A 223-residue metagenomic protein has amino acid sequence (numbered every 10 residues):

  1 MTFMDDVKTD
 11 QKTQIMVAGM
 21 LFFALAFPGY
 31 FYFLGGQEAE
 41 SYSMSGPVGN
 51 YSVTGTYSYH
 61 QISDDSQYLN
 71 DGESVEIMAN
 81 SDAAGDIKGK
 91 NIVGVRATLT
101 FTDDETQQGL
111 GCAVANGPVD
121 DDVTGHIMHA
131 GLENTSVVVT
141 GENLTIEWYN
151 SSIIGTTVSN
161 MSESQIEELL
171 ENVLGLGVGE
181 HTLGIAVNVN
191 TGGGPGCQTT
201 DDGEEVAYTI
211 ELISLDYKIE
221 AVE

Functional and structural regions predicted by a protein language model:
M1-S43: Secretory targeting signatures
V7, I92, Y208-I210: Generic hydrophobic, helix-prone segments enriched in Leu/Val/Ile
Y42-H60: Short extracytoplasmic/periplasmic juxtamembrane "stem" segments immediately C-terminal to an N-terminal membrane anchor
V53-G55, Y59, D121, G125 (+2 more regions): Generic structural motif
T54-Q67, G131-T182, G193-P195: Extended, solvent-exposed segments with strong compositional bias
I62-D64, E73, I213, V222: Short linear sequence elements within intrinsically disordered, low-complexity coil regions
Y68-I153, H181, V187-T191: Acidic, Ser/Thr/Pro-rich low-complexity intrinsically disordered segments
E171-E223: C-terminal edge strands of extracellular/lumenal beta-sandwich accessory domains
